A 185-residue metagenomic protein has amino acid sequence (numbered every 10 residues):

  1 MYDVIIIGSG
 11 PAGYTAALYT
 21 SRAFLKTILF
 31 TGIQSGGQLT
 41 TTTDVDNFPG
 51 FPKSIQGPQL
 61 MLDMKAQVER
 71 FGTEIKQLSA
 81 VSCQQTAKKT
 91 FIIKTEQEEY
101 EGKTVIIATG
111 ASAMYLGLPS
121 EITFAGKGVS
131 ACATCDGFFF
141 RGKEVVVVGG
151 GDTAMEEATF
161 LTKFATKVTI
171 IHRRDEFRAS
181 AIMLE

Functional and structural regions predicted by a protein language model:
M1-I7, R22-A23, E74-K143: FAD-binding core/adjacent interface of flavoenzyme oxidoreductases
M1-Y2, I6-I28, G32, A125 (+1 more regions): Rossmann-like dinucleotide/flavin-binding elements
Y19, D63, Q67, T104 (+2 more regions): Alpha-helical scaffold segments in soluble metabolic enzymes
I33, L39-T41, L116-S120: Conserved catalytic-core motifs of eukaryotic protein kinase domains, centered on the activation segment
S35, D44, S79, A111-S112 (+1 more regions): A generic "binding-loop/recognition-motif" signal
Q38, Y115-L116, E156, R178: Glycine/Thr-rich phosphate-binding loops of Rossmann-like dinucleotide-binding domains
T40-E99, E176, S180-E185: N-terminal Rossmann-like dinucleotide/flavin-binding domain of flavoprotein oxidoreductases that bind FAD/FMN
